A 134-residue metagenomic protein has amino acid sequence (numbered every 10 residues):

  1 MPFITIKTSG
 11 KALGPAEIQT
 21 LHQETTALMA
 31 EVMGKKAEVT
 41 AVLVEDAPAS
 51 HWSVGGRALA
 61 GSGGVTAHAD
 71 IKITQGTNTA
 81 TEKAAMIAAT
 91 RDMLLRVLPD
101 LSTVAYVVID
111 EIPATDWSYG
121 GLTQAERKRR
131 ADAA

Functional and structural regions predicted by a protein language model:
M1-A134: A domain-level signal for the structural core that forms small-molecule/cofactor-binding pockets and catalytic centers
